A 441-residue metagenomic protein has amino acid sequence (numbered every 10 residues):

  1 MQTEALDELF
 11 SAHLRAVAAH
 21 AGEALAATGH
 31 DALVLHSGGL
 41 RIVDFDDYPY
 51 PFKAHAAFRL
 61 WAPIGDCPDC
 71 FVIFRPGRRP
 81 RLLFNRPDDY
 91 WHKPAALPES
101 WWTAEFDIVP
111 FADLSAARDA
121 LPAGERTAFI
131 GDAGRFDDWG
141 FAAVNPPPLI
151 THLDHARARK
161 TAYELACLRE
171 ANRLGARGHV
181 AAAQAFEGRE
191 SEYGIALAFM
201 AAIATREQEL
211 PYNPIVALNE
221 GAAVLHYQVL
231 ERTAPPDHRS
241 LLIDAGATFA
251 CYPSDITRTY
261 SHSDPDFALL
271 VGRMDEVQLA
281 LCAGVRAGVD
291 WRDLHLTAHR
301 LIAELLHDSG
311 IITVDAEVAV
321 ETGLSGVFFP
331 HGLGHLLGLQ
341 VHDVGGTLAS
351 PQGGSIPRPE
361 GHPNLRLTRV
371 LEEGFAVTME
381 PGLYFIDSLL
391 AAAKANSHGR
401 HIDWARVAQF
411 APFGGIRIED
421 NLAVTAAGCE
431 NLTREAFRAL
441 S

Functional and structural regions predicted by a protein language model:
M1-S441: Active-site neighborhoods and metal-handling regions in enzymes and metal-associated proteins
